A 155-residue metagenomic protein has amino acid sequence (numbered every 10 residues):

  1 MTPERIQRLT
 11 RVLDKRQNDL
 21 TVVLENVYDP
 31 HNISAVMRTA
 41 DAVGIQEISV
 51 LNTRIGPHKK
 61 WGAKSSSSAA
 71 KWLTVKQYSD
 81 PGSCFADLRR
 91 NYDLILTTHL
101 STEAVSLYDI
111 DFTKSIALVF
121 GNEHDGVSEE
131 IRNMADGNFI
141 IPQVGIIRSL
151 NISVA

Functional and structural regions predicted by a protein language model:
M1-V154: Post-transcriptional modification and biogenesis factors for structured RNAs of the translation apparatus
